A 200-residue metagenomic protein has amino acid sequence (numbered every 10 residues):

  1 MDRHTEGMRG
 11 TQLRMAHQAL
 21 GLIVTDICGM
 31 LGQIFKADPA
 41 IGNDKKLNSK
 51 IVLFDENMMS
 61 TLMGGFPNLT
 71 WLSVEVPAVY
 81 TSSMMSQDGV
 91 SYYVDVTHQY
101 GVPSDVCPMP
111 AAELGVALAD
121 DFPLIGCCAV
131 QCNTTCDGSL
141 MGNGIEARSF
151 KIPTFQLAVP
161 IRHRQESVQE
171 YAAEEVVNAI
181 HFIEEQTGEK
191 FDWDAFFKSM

Functional and structural regions predicted by a protein language model:
M1-M200: An N-terminal assembly and electron-transfer interface module characteristic of large anaerobic redox and radical
